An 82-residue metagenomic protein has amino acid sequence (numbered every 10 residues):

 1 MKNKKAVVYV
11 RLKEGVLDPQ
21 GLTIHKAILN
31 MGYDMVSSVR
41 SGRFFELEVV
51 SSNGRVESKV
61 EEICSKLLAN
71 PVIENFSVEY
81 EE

Functional and structural regions predicted by a protein language model:
M1-N53, E57-E82: Long, contiguous binding/interaction regions
